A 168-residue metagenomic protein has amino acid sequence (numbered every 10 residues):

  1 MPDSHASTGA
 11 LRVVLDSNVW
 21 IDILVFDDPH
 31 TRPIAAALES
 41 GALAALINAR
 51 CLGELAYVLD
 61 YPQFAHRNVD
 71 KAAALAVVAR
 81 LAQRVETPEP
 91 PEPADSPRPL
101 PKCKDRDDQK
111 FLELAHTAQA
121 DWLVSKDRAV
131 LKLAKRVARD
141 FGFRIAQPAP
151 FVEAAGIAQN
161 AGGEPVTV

Functional and structural regions predicted by a protein language model:
M1-I47: Short, well-structured N-terminal submotif of metal-dependent ribonuclease cores
W20-I21, G53-E54, V130-K132: Short, active-site-adjacent cap segments at secondary-structure transitions
D22-L24, P97-K104: Short, flexible loop segments at the rims of nucleotide/cofactor-binding pockets, characterized by
I34, F111-L112: Short, hydrophobic alpha-helical packing/hinge segments within bilobed ligand-binding/sensory domains
A37-A42, A49-P97: PIN-domain endoribonuclease scaffold, especially VapC-family toxins
N48, K126: Replace "coordinates the UDP/GDP/TDP-sugar" with "coordinates nucleotide-activated sugar donors
P101, D105, Q109, H116-W122 (+1 more regions): Acidic, PIN/NYN-like endoribonuclease modules and their adjacent C-terminal/linker elements
